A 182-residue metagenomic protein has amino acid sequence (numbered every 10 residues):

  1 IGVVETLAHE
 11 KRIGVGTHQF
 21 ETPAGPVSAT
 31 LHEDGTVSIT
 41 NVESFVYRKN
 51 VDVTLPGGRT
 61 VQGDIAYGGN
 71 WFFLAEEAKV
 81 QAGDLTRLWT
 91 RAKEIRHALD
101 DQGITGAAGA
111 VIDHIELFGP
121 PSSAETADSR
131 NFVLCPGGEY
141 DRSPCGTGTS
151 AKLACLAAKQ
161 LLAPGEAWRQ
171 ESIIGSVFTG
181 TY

Functional and structural regions predicted by a protein language model:
G2-Y182: Active-site proximal loop and beta-alpha junction motif in alpha/beta enzyme cores
